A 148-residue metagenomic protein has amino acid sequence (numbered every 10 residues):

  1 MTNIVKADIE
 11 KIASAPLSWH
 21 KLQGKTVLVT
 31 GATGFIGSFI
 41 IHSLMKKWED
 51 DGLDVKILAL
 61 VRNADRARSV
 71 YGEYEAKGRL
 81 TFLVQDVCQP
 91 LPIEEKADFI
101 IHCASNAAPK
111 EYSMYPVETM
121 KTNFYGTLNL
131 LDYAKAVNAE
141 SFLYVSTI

Functional and structural regions predicted by a protein language model:
M1-F99: N-terminal Rossmann/SDR dinucleotide-binding element
T30, L60, I100-N106, F142-I148: SDR active-site strand-loop-helix element
T30-T33, T119-T122, T127, T147: Ser/Thr-centric signal marking residues that sit in or immediately flank functional binding/regulatory motifs
S38, Y112, S146-T147: Short linear Ser/Thr-Pro motifs
W48, P109, A134: Rossmann-fold NAD(P)H-dependent dehydrogenase/reductase core
V84-T122: NAD(P)H-binding glycine-rich loop region in Rossmannoid oxidoreductase-like domains and their noncatalytic homologs
L128-I148: Conserved Rossmann-fold NAD(P)-dependent oxidoreductase catalytic core, especially the SDR/UDP-sugar
